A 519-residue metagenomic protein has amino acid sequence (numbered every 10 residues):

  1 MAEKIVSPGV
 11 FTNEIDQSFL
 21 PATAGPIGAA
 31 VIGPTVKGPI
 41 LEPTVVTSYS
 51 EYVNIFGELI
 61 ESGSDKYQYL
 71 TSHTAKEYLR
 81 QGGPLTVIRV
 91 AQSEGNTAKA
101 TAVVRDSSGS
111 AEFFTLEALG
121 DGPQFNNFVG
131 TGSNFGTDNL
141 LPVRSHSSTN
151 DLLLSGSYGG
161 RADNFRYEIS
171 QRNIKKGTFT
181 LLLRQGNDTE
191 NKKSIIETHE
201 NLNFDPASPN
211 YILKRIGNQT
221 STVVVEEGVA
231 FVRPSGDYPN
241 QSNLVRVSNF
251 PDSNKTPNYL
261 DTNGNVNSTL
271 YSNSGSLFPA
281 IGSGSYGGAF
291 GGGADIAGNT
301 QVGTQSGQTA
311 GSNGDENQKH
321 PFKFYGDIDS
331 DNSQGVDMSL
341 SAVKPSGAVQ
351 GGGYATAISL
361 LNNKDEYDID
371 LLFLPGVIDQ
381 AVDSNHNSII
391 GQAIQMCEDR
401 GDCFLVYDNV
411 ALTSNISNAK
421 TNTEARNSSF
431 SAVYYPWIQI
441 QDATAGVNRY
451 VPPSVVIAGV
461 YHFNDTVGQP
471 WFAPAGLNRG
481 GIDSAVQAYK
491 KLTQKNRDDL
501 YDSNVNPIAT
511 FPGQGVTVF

Functional and structural regions predicted by a protein language model:
M1-F519: A glycine- and small-residue-enriched flexible loop/hinge signal that marks low-structured segments
